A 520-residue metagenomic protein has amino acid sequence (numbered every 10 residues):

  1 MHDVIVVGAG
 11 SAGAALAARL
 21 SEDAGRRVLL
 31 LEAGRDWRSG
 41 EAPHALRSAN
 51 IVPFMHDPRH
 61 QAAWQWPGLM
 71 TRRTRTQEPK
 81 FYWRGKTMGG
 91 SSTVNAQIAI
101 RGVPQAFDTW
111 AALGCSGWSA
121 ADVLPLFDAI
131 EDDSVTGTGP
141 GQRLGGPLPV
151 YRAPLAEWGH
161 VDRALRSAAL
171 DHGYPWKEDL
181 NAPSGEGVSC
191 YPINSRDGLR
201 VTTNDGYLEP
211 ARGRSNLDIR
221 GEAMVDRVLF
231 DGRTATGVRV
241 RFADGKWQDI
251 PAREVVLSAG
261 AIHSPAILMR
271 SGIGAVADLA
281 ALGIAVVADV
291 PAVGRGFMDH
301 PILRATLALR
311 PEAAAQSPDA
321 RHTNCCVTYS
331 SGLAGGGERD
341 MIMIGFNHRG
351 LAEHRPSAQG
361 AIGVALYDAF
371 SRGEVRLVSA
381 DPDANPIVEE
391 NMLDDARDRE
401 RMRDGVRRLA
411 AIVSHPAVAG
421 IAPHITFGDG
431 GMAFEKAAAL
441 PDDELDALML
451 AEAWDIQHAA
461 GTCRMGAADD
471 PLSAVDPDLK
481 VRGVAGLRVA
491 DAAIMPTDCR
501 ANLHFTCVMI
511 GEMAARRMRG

Functional and structural regions predicted by a protein language model:
M1-G520: N-terminal redox-cofactor-binding region of secreted/periplasmic oxidoreductases
